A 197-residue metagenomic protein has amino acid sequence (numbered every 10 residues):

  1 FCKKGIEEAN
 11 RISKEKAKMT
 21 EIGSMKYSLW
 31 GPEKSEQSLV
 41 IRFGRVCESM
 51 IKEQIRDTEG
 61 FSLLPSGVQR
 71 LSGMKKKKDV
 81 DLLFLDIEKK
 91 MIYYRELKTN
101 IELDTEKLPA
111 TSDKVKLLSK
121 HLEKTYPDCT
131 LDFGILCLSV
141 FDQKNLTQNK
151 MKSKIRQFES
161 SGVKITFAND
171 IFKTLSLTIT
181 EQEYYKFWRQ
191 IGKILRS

Functional and structural regions predicted by a protein language model:
F1, K14, M151-S197: Non-catalytic C-terminal interaction segments of nucleic acid-processing enzymes
F1-E59: Interdomain/boundary linker segments immediately adjacent to catalytic/signaling cores
E33, S72-G73, G162: P-loop NTPase nucleotide-binding core
E36-V40, V68-S72, K78-F84, L118-E123: Short secondary-structure capping micro-motifs at structural edges
E53-K76: A short acidic/basic microdomain associated with nuclease active sites
I55, V80-I101: Conserved catalytic cores of phosphodiester-cleaving nucleases, focusing on short active-site segments
K75, I87-M91, P127: Short, solvent-exposed loop/turn segments that connect beta-strands within catalytic domains and beta-strand-rich
L97-F158: Catalytic cores of nucleic-acid endonucleases
